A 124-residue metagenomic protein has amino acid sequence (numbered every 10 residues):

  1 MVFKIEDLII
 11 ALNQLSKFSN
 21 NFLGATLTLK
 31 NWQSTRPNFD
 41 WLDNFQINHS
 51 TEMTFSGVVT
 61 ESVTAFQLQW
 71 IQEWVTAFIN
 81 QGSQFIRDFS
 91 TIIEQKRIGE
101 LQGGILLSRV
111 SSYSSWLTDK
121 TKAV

Functional and structural regions predicted by a protein language model:
M1-V124: Long, compositionally biased intrinsically disordered regulatory segments in eukaryotic proteins
